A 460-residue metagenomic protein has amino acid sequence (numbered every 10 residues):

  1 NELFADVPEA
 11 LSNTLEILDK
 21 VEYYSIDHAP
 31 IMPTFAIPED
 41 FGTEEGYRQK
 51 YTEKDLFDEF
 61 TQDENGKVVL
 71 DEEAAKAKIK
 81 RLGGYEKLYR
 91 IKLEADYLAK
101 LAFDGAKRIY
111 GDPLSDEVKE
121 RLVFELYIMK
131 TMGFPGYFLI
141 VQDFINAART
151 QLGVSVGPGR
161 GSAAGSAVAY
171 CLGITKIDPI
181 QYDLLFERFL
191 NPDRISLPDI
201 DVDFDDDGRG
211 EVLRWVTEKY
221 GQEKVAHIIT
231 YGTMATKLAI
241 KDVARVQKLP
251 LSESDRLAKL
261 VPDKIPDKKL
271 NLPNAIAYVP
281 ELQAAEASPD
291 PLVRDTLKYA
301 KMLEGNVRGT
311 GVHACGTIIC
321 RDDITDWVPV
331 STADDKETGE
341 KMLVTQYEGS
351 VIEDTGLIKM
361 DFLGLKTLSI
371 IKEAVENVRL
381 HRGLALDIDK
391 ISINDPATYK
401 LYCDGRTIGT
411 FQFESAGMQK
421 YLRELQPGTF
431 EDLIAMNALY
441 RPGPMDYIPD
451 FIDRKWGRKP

Functional and structural regions predicted by a protein language model:
N1-P460: Alpha-helical scaffold/interaction cores of sigma-54-like transcription cofactors and many family A DNA polymerases
